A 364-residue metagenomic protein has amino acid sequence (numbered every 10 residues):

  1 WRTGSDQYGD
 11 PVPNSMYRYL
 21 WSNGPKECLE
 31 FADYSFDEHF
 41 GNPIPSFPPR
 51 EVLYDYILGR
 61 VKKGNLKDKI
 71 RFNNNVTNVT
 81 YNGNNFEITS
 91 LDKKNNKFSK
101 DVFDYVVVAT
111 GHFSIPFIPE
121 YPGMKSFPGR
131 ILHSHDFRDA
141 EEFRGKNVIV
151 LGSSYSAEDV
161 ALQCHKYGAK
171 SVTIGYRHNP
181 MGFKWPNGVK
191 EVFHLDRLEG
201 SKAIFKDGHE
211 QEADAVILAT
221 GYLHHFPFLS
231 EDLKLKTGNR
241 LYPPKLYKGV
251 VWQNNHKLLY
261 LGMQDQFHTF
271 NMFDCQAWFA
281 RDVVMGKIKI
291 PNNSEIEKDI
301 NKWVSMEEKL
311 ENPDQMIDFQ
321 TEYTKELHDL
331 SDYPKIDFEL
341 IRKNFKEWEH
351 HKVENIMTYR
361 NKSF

Functional and structural regions predicted by a protein language model:
W1-G59, Y247-Q253, I290, I296-I317 (+1 more regions): Glycine-rich active-site loop/strand segments that organize a redox cofactor
Q7, M16, H224-I288: Glycine/threonine-rich phosphate-binding loop and adjacent beta-strand/alpha-helix elements that clamp
F36-H39, P49, L53, S99 (+5 more regions): Glycine-rich dinucleotide-binding loop and its adjacent helix/turn
N42-T110, S114: Feature captures the FAD/FMN-dependent oxidoreductase FAD-binding
F72-E87, F137, R177-K202: A conserved short coil-to-beta-strand element within the FAD-binding core of flavoproteins
D92, G111-H112, D136, I217 (+1 more regions): Short glycine-/small-residue-rich Rossmann-like dinucleotide-binding loops
K94-Y105, R144, K206-A215: Core beta-strand elements of the Rossmann-like FAD/NAD(P) dinucleotide-binding domain in flavoenzyme oxidoreductases
K257-F364: C-terminal, flexible cofactor-proximal segment of oxidoreductases
